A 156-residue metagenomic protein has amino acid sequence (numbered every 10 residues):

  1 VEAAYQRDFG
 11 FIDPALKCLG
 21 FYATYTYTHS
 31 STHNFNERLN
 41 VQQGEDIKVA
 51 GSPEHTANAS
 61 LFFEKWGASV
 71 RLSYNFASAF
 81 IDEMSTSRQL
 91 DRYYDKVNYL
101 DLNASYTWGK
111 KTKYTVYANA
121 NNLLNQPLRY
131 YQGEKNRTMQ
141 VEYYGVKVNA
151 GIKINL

Functional and structural regions predicted by a protein language model:
V1-I81: Gram-negative outer-membrane beta-barrel transporters
A3, A23, L61, L72 (+4 more regions): Hydrophobic, well-ordered secondary-structure elements that form the walls of internal hydrophobic environments
A15, V49-E54, Y94-N98, E142-Y144: Short sequence motifs at beta-strands and strand-loop junctions characteristic of Gram-negative outer-membrane
L19, A57, A68, N98-L100 (+2 more regions): Hydrophobic core residues within well-ordered beta-strands of beta-rich domains
L19, F76-M84, S105-L156: C-terminal beta-signal and adjacent terminal beta-strands/loops of Gram-negative outer-membrane beta-barrel proteins
V41-I47, S87-R92, K135-Q140: Extracellular loop and loop/strand-boundary signature of outer-membrane beta-barrel proteins
R71-S73, R92-Y94, Y99-D101: Extracytoplasmic gating/loop element in the C-terminal half of outer-membrane beta-barrel translocons and assembly
E83-Q89, N98-A104: Short, local alpha-helical segments
